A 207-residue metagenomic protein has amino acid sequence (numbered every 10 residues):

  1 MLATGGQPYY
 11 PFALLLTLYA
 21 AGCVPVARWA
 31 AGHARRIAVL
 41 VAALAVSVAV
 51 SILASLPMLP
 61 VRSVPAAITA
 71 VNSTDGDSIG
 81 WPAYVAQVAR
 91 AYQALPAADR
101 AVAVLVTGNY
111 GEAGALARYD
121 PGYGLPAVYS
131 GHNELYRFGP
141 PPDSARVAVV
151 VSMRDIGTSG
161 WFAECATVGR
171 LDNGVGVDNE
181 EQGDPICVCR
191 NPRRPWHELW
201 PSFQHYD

Functional and structural regions predicted by a protein language model:
L2-L14, L56-G76: Membrane interfacial helix motifs at helix-loop boundaries and amphipathic/re-entrant anchors
T4-R35, V39-L40: Hydrophobic/aromatic-rich transmembrane helices and adjacent perimembrane loops
Y9, E112, G157: Short phosphate-engaging motifs
A27-V64: Signature aromatic-anchored transmembrane alpha helix within multi-pass, membrane-resident enzymes that catalyze glycan
V46-A49, Y110, D155: Short, glycine/serine-rich, charged loops/turns that create anion-binding and catalytic segments at active sites
V61-Y136: Short periplasmic/luminal acceptor-recognition loop of GT-C membrane glycosyltransferases, typified by
Q87-A89, P96, V128-D207: Aromatic/acidic, Gly/Pro-rich catalytic loop(s) in extracytoplasmic/lumenal soluble domains of multi-pass membrane
